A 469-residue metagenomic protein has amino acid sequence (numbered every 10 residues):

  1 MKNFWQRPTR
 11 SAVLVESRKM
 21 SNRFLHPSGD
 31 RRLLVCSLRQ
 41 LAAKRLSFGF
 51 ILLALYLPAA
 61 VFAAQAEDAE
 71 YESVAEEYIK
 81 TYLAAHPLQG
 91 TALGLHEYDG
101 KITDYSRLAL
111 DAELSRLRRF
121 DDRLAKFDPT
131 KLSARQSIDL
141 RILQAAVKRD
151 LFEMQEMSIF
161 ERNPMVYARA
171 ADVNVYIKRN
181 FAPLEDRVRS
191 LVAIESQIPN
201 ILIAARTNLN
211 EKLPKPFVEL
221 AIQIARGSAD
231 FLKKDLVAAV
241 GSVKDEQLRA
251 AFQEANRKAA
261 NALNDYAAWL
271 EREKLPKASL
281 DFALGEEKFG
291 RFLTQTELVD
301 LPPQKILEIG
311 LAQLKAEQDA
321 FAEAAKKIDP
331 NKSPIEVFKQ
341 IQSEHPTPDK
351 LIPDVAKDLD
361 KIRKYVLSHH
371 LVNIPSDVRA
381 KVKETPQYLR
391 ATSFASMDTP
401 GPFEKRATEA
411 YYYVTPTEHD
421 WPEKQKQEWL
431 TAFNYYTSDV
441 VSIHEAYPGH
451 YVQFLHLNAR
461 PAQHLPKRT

Functional and structural regions predicted by a protein language model:
N3-F4, R18-R23, R45: N-terminal cationic leader/targeting segments used for protein routing and processing
F4-R18, G29-R39: Intrinsic, low-complexity polybasic segments
S17-K19, S28, R39, L55 (+2 more regions): N-terminal regions of proteins, emphasizing targeting and processing segments when present
R18, G49, E211: Nucleic acid-machinery interaction/catalytic patches
F24-L25, G29-F50: Bacterial N-terminal signal peptides that target proteins for export
S47-A60: Bacterial N-terminal signal peptides
A63-T469: N-terminal maturation segment of proteins
